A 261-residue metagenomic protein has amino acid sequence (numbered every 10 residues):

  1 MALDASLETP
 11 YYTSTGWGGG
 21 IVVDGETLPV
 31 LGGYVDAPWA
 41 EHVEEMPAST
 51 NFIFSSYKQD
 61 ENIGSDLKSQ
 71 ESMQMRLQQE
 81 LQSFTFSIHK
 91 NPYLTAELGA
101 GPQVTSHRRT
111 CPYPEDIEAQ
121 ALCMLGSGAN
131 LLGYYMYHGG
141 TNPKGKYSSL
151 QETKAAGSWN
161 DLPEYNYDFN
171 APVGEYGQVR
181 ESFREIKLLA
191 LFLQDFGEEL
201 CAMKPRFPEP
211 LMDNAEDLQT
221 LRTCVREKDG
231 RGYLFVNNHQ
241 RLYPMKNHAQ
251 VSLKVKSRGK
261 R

Functional and structural regions predicted by a protein language model:
M1-A2, W17, F86-S106, P112 (+1 more regions): Carbohydrate-binding surfaces of carbohydrate-active enzymes
A2-M73, T141-K146, M212-R222, K228: Substrate-binding cleft/loops of secretory-pathway carbohydrate-active enzymes
M73-S83: Alpha-helical scaffolding within the catalytic cores of extracellular/periplasmic polymer-degrading hydrolases
I117-Q120: Short, hydrophobic/aromatic alpha-helical segments in well-folded domains
